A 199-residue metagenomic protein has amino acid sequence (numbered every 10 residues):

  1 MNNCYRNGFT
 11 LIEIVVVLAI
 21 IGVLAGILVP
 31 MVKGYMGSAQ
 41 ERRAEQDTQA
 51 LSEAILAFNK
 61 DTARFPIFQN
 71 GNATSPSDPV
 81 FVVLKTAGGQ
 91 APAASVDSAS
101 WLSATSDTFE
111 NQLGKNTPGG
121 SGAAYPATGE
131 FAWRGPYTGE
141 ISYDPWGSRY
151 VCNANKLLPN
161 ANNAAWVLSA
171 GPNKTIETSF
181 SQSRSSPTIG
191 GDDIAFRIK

Functional and structural regions predicted by a protein language model:
M1-N2: N-terminal hydrophobic targeting signals that begin at the initiator methionine
Y5-M36, Q40, L51-S52: N-terminal single-pass transmembrane signal-anchor helix
R6, I20-V23, W133, P145 (+1 more regions): Short glycine/serine/threonine-biased micro-segments
G37-Q49, R64-F65: Membrane-proximal amphipathic alpha-helices that sit immediately adjacent to an N-terminal transmembrane/signal-anchor
E41, N70, P136-Y137, S142-K199: Short, surface-exposed interaction loops/tails
I55-Y137, S181: Short, glycine/small-hydrophobic-rich surface segments
